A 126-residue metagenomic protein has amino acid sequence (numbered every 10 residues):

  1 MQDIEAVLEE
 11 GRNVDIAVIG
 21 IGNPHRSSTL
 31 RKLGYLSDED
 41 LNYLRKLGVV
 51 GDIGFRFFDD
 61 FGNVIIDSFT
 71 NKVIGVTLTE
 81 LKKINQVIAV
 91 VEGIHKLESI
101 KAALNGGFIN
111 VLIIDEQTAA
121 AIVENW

Functional and structural regions predicted by a protein language model:
M1-W126: Conserved phosphate- and dinucleotide-binding cores of soluble alpha/beta proteins, encompassing both enzyme active
